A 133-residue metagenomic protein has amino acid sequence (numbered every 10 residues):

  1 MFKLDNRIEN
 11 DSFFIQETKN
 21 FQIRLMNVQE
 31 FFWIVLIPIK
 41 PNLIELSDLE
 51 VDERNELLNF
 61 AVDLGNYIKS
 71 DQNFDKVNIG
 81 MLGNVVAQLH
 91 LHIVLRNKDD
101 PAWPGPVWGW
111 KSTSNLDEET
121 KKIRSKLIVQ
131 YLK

Functional and structural regions predicted by a protein language model:
M1-L89, I93-K133: HIT superfamily nucleotide-processing domains
